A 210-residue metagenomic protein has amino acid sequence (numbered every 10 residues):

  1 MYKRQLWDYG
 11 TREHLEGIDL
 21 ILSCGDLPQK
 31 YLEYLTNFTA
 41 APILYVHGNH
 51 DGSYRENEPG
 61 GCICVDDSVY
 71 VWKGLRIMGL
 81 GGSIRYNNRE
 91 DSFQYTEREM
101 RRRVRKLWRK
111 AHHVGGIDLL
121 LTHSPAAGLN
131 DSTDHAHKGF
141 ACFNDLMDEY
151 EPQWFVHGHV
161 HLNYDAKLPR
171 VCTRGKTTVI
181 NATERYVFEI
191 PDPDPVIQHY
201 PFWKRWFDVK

Functional and structural regions predicted by a protein language model:
M1-Y2: Short, small-residue-biased leader/transition segments that mark boundaries at the very start of proteins
D8-T11, L27, Y31-A41, G52-C62 (+2 more regions): Metal-dependent catalytic neighborhoods of phosphoester/phosphodiester hydrolases
T11-H14, G115-E151: Active-site-proximal segments of metal-dependent phosphoesterases and phosphodiesterases across multiple
L20, L75-R76, D118-L119, W154: Structural motif
D26, G48, G158-H159: Active-site glycine-centered loops adjacent to acidic/histidine catalytic or metal-binding residues that shape
P42, V46-E97: A basic- and aromatic-enriched beta-loop-alpha substructure that forms the phosphate/nucleotide- and DNA/RNA-contacting
E56, V69-K73, L146-Y150, W154 (+1 more regions): Binuclear metal-dependent phosphoesterase catalytic core
K73-G116, A136-A141, Q198-K210: Binuclear metal-dependent hydrolase catalytic cores centered on His/Asp/Glu-rich metal-binding motifs
